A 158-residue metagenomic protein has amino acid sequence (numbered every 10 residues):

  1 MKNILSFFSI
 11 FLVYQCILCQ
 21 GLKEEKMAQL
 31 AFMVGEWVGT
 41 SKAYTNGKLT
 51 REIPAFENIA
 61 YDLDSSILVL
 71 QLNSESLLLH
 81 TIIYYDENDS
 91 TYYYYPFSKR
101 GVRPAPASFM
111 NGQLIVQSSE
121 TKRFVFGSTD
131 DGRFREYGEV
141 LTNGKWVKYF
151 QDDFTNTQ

Functional and structural regions predicted by a protein language model:
M1-L22: Bacterial Sec-dependent N-terminal signal peptides
L22-E24, T40-V125: Central antiparallel beta-sheet cores of small beta-barrel/beta-sandwich binding domains
L22-V38: N-terminal helix-cap/turn-to-beta initiation motif at the start of protein domains
D86-T91, D130, T155-T157: Glycine/tyrosine- and acidic-biased, solvent-exposed loop/turn segments at the edges of beta-strands
D130-N143: Low-complexity, intrinsically disordered Gly/Pro/Thr-rich segments
V140-Q158: Edge beta-strand at a domain terminus
